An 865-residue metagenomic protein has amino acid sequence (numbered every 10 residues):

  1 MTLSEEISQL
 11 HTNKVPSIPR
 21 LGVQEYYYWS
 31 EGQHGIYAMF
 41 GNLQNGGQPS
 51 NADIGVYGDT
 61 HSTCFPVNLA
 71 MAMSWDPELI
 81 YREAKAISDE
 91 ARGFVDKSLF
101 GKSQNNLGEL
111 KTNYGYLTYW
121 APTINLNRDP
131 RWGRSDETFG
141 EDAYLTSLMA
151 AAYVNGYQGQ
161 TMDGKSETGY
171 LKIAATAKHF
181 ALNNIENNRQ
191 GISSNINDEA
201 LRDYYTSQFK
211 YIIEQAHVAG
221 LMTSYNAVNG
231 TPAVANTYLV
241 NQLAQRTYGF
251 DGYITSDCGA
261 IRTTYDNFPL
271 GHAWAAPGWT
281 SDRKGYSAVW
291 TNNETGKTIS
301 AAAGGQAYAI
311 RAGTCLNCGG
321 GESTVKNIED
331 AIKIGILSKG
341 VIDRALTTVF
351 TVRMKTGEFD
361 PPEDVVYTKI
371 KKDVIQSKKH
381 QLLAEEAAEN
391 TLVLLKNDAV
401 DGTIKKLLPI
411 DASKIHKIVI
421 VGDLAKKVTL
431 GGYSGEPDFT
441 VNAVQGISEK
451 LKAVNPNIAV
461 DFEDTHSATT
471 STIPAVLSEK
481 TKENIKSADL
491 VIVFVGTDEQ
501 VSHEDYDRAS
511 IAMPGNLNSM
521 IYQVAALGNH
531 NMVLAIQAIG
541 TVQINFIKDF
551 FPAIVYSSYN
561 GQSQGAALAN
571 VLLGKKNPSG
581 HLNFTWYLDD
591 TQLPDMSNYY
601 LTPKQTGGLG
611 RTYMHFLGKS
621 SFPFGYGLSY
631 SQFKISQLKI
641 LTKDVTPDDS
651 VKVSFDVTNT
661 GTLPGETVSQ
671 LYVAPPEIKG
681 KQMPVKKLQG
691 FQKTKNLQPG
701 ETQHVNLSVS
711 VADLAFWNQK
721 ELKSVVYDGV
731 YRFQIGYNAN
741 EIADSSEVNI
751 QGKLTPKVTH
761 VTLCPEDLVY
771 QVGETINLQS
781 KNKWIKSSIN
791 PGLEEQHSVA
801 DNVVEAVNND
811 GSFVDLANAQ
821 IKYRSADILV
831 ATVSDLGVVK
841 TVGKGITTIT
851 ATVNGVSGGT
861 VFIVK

Functional and structural regions predicted by a protein language model:
M1-F716, V725-E741: Glycoside hydrolase catalytic-domain context in secreted enzymes
Q703-V705, D744-S746, V814, G858-V861: Short beta-strand segments
H704, L722-S724, V838-K840: Short, surface-exposed beta-strand/beta-hairpin micro-motifs centered on an aromatic residue
A715-E721, I785-S787: Charged, amphipathic alpha-helical segments
E741-L754, F862-K865: Short beta-strand elements
T755-K865: Extracytoplasmic soluble-region selector
